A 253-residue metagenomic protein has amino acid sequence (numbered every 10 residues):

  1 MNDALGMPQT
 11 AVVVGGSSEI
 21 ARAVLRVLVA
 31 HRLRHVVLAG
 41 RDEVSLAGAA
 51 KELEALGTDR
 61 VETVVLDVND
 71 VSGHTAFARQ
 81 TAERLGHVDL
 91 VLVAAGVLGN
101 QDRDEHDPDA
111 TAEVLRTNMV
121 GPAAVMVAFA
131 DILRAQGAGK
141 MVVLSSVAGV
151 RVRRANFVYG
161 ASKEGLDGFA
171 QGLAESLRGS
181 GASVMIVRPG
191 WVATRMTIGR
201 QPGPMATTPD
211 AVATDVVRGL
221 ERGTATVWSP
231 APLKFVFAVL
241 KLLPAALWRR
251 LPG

Functional and structural regions predicted by a protein language model:
S17-S18: Conserved glycine-rich cofactor-binding loop
R32-A49: Conserved glycine-rich Rossmann-like NAD(P)H-binding loop of the short-chain dehydrogenase/reductase
A94-N100: Conserved NAD(P)H cofactor-binding loop of Rossmann-fold oxidoreductase domains
D102-L115: Substrate-binding pocket helix/loop in short-chain dehydrogenase/reductase
M126, S162: Active-site helix of classical SDR
S146: Residue(s) in the substrate-gating loop at a strand-loop-helix junction that position the organic substrate next
G179, I186, Q201-A238: C-terminal helical subdomain
